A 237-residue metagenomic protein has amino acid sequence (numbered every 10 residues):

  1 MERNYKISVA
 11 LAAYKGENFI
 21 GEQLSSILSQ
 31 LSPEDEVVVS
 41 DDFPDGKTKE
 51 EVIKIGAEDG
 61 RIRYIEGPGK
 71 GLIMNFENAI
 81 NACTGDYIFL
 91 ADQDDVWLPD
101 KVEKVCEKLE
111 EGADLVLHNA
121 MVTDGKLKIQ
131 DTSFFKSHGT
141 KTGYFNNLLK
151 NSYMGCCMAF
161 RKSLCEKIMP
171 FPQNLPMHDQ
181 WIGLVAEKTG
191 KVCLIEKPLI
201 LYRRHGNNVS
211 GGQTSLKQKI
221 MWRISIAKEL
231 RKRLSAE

Functional and structural regions predicted by a protein language model:
Y5-S8, E36, W181: Cell-envelope/extracellular polymer assembly enzymes that use nucleotide-activated donors
G16-S29: Short, well-formed alpha-helical segments that are part of the catalytic scaffolds of diverse glycosyltransferases
D41-E50: A conserved acidic beta->alpha catalytic loop
G67-C83: Glycine-rich, basic loop-to-helix element that forms the pyrophosphate-binding segment of sugar-nucleotide handling
I88: Short aromatic/hydrophobic "clamp" motif used to bind/position activated sugar donors
V102-Q130: Conserved donor NDP-sugar-binding/catalytic core segment of glycosyltransferases
S137-N147, Y202-G206, G211-E237: Catalytic core of nucleotide-sugar-dependent glycosyltransferases
K141-G212: Conserved nucleotide-sugar donor-binding catalytic segment
